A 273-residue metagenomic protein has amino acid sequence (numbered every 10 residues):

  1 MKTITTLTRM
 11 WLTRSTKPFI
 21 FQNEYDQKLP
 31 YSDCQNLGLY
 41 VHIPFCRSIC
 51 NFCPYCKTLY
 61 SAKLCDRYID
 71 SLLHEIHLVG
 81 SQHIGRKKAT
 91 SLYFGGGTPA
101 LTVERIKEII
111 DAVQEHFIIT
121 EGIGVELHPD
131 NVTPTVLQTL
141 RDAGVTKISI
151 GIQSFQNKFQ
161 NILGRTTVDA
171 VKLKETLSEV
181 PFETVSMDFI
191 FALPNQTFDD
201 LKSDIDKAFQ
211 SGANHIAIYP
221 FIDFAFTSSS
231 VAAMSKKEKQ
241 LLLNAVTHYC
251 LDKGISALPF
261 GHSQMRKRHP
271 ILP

Functional and structural regions predicted by a protein language model:
M1-L39, R47, G85: Flexible, acidic/Gly-rich N-terminal and inter-domain linker regions that tether and position cofactor-handling modules
T13-K17, C56, Q153: Short beta-to-alpha linker loops that shape the active-site pocket of alpha/beta-hydrolase fold enzymes
D33-D70, R86: Canonical Radical SAM [4Fe-4S] cluster-binding loop centered on the CxxxCxxC motif and its immediate flanking residues
Y40-H42, S149, A217, P259: Structured core elements
R47, D223, Q264-M265: Short, solvent-exposed loop/turn segments at secondary-structure junctions
K57-S81, A89-H248: Conserved non-cysteine loop/helix-boundary elements of the Radical SAM core domain that shape
Q82-K87, G254-A257: Surface-exposed helix-capping loop/turn segments at secondary-structure junctions
S230-P273: A C-terminal junction/extension of Radical SAM enzymes
